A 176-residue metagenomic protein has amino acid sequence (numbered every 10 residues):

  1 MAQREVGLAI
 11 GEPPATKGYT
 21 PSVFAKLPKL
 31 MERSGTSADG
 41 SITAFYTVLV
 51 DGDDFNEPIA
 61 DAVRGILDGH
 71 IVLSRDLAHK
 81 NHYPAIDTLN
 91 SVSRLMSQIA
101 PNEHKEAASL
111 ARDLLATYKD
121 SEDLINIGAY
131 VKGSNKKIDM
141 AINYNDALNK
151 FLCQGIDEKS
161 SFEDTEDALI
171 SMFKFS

Functional and structural regions predicted by a protein language model:
M1-G69: Conserved P-loop NTPase nucleotide-binding/switch module
K26-R33, R94, A141-Y144: Conserved phosphate-chemistry cores used by DNA topoisomerases
T36-D39, P101, D157: Alpha-helix boundary/capping and short turn/kink residues
G52-N126, V131, N143-N145: Conserved P-loop NTPase
A116, S121-S176: Terminal-proximal interaction/regulatory segments of ATP-powered molecular machines
